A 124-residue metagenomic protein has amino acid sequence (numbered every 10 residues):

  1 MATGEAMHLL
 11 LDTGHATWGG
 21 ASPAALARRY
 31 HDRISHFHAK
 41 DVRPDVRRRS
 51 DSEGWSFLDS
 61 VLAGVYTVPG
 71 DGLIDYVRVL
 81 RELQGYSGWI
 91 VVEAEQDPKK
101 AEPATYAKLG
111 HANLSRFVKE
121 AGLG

Functional and structural regions predicted by a protein language model:
A2-L11, H15-G124: Histidine-acidic metal/acid-base catalytic patches
